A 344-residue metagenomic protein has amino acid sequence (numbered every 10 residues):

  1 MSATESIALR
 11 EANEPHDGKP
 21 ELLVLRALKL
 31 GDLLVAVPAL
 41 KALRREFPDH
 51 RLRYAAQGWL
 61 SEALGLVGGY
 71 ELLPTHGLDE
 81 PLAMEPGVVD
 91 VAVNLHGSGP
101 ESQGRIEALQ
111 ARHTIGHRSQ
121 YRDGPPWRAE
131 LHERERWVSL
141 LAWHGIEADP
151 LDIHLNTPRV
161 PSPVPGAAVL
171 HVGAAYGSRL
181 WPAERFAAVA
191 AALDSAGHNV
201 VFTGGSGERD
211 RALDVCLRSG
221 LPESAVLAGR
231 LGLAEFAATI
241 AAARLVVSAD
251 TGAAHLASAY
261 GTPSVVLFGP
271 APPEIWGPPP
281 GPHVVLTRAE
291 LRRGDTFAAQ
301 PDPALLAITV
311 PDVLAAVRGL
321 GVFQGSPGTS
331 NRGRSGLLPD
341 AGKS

Functional and structural regions predicted by a protein language model:
M1-S344: Catalytic machinery of carbohydrate-active enzymes, primarily nucleotide-sugar-dependent glycosyltransferases
